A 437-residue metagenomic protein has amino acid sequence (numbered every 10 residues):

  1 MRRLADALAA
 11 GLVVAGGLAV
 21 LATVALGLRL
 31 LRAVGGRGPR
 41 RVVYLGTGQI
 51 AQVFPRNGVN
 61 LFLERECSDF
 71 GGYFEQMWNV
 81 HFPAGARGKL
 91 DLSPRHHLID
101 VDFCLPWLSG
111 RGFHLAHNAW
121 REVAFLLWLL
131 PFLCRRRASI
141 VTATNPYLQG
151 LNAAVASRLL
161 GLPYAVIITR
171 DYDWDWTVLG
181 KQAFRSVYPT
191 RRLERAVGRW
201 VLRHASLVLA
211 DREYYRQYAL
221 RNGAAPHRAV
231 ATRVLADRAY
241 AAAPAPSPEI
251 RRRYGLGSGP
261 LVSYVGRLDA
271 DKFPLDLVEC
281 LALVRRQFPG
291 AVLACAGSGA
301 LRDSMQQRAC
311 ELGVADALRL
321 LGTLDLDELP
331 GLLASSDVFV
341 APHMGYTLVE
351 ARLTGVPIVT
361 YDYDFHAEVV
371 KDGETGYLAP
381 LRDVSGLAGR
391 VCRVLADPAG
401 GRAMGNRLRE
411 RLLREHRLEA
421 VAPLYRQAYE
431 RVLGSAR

Functional and structural regions predicted by a protein language model:
R2-L90: N-terminal subdomain of nucleotide-sugar transferases
A15, A19, D100, V187-A245 (+2 more regions): Donor nucleotide-sugar binding/catalytic pocket of nucleotide-sugar-dependent glycosyltransferases
V43, L256-K272, V278-L281: Conserved donor-binding/catalytic core segment of Leloir-type glycosyltransferases
R65-G71, L130-C134, L151, V155-L159 (+2 more regions): Membrane-proximal helix-turn-helix segments that form the acceptor-binding/catalytic region of lipid-linked
Q306-L324: Nucleotide-activated donor-binding/catalytic signature segment of Leloir-type glycosyltransferases, i.e., the conserved
G322, D372-G373, Y377-V384, R393-A399: Conserved acidic donor-binding segment of nucleotide-sugar-dependent glycosyltransferases
L333-M344, V356-P357: Acidic donor-binding loop of glycosyltransferase active sites
P357-T360, D364, V370: Short hydrophobic beta-strand element within catalytic cores of glycosyltransferases and related nucleotide-activated
